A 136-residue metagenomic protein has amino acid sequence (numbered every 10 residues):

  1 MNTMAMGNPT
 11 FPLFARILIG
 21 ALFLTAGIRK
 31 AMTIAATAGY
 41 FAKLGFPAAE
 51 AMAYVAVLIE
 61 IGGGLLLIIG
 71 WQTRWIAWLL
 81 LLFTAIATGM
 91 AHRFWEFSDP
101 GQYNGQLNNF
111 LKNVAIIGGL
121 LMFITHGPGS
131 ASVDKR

Functional and structural regions predicted by a protein language model:
M1-M32, A42, E50-L58, G62-R136: Extended, low-polarity transmembrane helix blocks
T37-F41: Cytosolic, membrane-interface loops and tails of multi-pass inner-membrane proteins
